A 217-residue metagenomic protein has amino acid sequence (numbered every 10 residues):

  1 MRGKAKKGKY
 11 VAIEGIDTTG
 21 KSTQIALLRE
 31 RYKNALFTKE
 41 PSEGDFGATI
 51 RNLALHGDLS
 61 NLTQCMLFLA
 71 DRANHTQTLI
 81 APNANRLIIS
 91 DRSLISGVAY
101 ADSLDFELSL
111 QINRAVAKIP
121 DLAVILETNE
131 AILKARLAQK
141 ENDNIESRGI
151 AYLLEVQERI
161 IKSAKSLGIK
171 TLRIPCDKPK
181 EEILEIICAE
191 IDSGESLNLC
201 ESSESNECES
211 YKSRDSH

Functional and structural regions predicted by a protein language model:
R2-A5, A131-H217: NTP-dependent small-molecule kinase module
K6-Y10: Pre-Walker A (Motif I) flank of P-loop NTPase domains
I13: Hydrophobic anchor at the beta1->P-loop junction of P-loop NTPases
I16: P-loop (Walker A) phosphate-binding loop of NTP-binding proteins
K21: Conserved lysine of the Walker
Q24: Hydrophobic positions on the alpha1 helix immediately C-terminal to the Walker A/P-loop
L36-R114: ATP-dependent small-molecule kinase phosphotransfer cores that center on conserved nucleotide phosphate-binding segments
G97-E158: A glycine- and Lys/Arg-enriched "phosphate-lid" helix/loop adjacent to the NTP-binding pocket of small-molecule kinases
